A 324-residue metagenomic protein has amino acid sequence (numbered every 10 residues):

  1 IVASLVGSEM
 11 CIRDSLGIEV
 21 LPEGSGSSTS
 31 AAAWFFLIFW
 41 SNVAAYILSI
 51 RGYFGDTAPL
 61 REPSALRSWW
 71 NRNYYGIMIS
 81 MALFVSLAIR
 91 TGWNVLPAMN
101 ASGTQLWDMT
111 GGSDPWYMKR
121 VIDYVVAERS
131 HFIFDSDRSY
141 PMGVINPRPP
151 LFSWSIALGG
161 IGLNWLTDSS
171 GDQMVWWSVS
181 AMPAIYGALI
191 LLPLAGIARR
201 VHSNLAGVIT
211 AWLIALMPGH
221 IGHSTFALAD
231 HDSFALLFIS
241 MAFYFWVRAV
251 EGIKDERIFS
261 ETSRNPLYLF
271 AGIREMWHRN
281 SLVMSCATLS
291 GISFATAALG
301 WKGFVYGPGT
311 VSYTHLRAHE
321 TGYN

Functional and structural regions predicted by a protein language model:
I1-D14, H315-A318, G322-N324: Single conserved hydrophobic/aromatic residue that forms the stacking wall/gate of nucleotide- or nucleobase-binding
S8, S15, G26-S102, S113 (+2 more regions): Start-transfer (signal-anchor) and selected internal transmembrane alpha helices of multi-pass inner/ER membrane
L16-L21: Juxtamembrane "helix-exit" motif on the non-cytosolic side of transmembrane helices
F84-R90, M182-R200, L205-R317: Membrane-embedded helix bundles of polyisoprenyl
V85-I145: Aromatic-rich transmembrane-lumenal/periplasmic boundary elements in polytopic membrane proteins
D108, P141, W176-A184, A295-A298: Hydrophobic alpha-helical transmembrane segments of multi-pass small-molecule transporters/permeases
Y117-V125, Y140-G171, D232: Short hydrophobic/aromatic helix or loop-helix immediately within or flanking a transmembrane segment in polytopic
F134-R138, M142, S169-W176, L213: Transmembrane helical cores of multi-pass ion-transport proteins
